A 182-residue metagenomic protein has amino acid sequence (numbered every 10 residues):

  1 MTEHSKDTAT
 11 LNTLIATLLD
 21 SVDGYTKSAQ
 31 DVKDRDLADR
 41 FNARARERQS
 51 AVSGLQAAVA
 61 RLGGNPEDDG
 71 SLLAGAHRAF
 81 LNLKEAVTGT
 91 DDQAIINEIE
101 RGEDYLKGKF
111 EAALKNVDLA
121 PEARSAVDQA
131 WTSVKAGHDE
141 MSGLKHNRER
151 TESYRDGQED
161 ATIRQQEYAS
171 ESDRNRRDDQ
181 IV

Functional and structural regions predicted by a protein language model:
M1-V182: Intrinsically disordered, low-complexity, hydrophilic segments
